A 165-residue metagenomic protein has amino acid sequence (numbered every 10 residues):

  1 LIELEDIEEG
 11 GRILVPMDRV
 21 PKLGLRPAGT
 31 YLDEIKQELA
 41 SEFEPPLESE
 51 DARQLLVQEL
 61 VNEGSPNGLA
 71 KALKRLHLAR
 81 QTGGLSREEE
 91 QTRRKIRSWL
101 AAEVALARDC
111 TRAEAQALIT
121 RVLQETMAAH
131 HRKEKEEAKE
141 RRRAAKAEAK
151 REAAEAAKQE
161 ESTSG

Functional and structural regions predicted by a protein language model:
L1-K22: Conserved nucleotide-binding/hydrolysis modules and their immediate coupling elements across P-loop/ASCE NTPase motors
R26-G165: Charge/polar-rich, low-complexity and marginally structured segments
